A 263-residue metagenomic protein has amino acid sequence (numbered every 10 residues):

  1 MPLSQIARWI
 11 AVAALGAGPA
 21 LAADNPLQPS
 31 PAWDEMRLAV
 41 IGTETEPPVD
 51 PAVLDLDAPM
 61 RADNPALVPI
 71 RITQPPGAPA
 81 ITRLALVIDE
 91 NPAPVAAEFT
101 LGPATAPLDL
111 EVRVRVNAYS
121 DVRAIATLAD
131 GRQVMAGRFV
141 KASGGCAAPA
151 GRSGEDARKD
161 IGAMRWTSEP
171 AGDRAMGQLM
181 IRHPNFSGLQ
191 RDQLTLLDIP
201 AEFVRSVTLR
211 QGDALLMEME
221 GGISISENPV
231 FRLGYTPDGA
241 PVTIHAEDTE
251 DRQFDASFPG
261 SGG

Functional and structural regions predicted by a protein language model:
N25-P31, S143-S168, G263: Low-complexity, Pro/Ser/Thr- and charge-rich linker/hinge segments at domain boundaries
L38-L67, G154-G172: N-terminal edge beta-strand
D57, P69-P76, M176-P184, D192-L197: Short edge beta-strand/loop segments characteristic of extracellular beta-sandwich folds
P65, N117-D121, R174, G239-P241: Extracellular Ig-like/FN3 beta-sandwich strand-entry sites
R83-V87, S206-R210, H245: Beta-strand signatures of extracellular beta-sandwich domains
G102-E111, I223-G234: Aromatic sugar-binding surface patches on proteins that engage polysaccharides or sugar-phosphate polymers
V134-V140, R252-G263: Edge beta-strands of extracellular beta-sandwich domains
